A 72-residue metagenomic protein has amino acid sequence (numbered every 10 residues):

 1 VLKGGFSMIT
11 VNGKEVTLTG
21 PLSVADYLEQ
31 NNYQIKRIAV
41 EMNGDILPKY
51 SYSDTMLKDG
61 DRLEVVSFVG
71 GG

Functional and structural regions predicted by a protein language model:
V1-G71: Ubiquitin-like/PB1-type beta-grasp interaction modules and other compact soluble beta-rich domains
